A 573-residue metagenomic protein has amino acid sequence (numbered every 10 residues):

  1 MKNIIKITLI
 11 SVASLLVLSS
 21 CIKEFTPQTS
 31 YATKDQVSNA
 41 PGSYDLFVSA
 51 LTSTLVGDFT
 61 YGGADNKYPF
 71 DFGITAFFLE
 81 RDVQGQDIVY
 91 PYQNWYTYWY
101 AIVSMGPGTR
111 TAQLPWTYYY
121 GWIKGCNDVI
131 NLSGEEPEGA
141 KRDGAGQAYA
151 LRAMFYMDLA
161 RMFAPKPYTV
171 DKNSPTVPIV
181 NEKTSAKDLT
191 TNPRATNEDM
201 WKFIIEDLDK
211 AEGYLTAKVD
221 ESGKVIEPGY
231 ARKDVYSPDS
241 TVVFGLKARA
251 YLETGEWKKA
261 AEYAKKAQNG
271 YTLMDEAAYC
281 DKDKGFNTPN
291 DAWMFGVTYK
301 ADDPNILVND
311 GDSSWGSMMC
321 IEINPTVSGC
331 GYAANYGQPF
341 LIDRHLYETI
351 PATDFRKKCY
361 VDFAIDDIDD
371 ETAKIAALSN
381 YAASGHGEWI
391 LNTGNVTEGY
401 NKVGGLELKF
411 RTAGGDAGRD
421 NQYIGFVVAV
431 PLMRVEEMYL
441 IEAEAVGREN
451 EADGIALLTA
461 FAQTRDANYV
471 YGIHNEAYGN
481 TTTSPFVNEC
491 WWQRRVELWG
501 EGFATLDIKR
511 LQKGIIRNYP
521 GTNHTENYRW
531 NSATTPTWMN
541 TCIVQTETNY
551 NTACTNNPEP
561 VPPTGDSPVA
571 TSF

Functional and structural regions predicted by a protein language model:
M1-S20: Sec-dependent bacterial lipoprotein signal peptides
C21-A76, A264, L346-P351, C359 (+3 more regions): Membrane-proximal, proline-rich intrinsically disordered regions
A32-S38, P69-F77, F163-N173, A217 (+2 more regions): Short, surface-exposed recognition loops and adjoining beta-strand edges that mediate ligand/DNA contacts, enriched
Y90-F163, A195-E198, E212-T216, Y423-V430 (+1 more regions): Conserved, well-structured interaction surfaces
S237, A261-P431, V435, A467-E476 (+8 more regions): Hydrophobic-face positions in mid-chain alpha helices that act as interaction patches
W257, E451-A452: TPR-repeat structural position
